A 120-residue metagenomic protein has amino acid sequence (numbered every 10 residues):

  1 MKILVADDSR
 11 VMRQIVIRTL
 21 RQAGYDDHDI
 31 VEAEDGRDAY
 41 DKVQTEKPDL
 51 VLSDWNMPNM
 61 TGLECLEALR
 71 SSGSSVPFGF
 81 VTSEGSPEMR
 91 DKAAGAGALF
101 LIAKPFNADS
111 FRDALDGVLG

Functional and structural regions predicted by a protein language model:
D8, K104: A Lys-centered signature of the CheY-like receiver
R10-V31: Two-component/phosphorelay signaling modules centered on CheY-like receiver
D35-D38, T61-E64: Acidic catalytic/metal-coordinating carboxylates
E46-L52: Active-site beta3 strand of CheY-like receiver
D54, T82: Active-site residues of response regulator receiver
M57: Receiver (REC) domain active-site loop signature in two-component systems and cognate sites in sensor histidine kinases
E64, G85-F100: Alpha4 helix (beta4-alpha4-beta5 surface) of REC/receiver domains from two-component response regulators
E88, F106-L115: C-terminal output helix
